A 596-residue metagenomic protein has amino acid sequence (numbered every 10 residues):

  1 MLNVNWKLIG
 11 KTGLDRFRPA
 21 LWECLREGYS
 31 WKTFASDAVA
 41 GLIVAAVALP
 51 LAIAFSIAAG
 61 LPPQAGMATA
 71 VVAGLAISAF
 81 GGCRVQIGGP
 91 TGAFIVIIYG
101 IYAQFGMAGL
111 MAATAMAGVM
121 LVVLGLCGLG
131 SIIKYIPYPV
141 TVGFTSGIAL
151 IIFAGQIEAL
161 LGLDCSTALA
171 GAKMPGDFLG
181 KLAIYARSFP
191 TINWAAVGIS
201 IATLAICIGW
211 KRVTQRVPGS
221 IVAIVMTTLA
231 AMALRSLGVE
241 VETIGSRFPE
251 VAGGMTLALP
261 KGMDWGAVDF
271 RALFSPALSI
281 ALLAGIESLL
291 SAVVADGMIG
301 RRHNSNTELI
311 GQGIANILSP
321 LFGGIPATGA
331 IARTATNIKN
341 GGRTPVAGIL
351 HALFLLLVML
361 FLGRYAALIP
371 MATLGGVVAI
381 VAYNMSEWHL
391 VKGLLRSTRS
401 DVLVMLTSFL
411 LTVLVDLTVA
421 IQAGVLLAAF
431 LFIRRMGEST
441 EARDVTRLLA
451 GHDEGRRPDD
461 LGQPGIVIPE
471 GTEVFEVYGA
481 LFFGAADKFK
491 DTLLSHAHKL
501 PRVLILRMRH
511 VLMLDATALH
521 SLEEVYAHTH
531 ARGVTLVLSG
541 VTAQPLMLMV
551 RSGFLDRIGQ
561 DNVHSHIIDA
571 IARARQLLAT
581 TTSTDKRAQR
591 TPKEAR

Functional and structural regions predicted by a protein language model:
M1-D453, A485, G553-F554: Transmembrane helical cores of multi-pass ion-transport proteins
M1-R18, A574-R596: Intrinsically disordered or compositionally simple regulatory linkers and C-terminal tails in signal-transduction
I87, L538, V563: Conserved SAM-binding loop
I98, L182-Y185, F489-L493, A570 (+1 more regions): Generic hydrophobic alpha-helical segments
S246-P249, V534, D561: A structural micro-motif
N384-R557, R575-T581: The feature marks cytosolic C-terminal regulatory regions of anion transporters and related permeases
R557-R573: Short acidic-hydrophobic, aromatic-tinged amphipathic segments that line or gate anion-handling sites
